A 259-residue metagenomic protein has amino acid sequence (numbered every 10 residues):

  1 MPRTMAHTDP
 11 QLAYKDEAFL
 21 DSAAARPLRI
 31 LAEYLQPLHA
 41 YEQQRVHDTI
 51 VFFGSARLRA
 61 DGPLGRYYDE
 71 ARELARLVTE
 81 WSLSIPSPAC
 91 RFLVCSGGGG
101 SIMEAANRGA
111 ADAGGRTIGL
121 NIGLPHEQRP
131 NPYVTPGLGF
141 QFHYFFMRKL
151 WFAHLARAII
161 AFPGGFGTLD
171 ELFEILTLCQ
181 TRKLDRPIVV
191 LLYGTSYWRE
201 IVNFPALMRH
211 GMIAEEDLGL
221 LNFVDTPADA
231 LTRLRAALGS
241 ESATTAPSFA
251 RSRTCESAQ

Functional and structural regions predicted by a protein language model:
A6-T8, E17-L120: Glycine-rich beta-alpha loop segments
I30, E73, L77, A105 (+5 more regions): Alpha-helical scaffold segments in soluble metabolic enzymes
L35-G54, H143-A161, L176-Q180: Glycine/serine-rich loop-strand microenvironments at binding/catalytic pocket rims
V46-D48, A89-R91, A113-R116, T135-P136 (+3 more regions): Short coil/turn connectors at secondary-structure junctions
S96-F162, F166-L169, F173, W198: Phosphate/pyrophosphate-binding betaalpha-module
A111-D112, E174-C179, A206-R209, L238-G239: Short, solvent-exposed amphipathic alpha-helical segments in soluble enzyme and RNA/protein-processing domains
C179-P187, M212-E216: Arginine/glycine-rich "motif VI" loop of SF2 helicases in the C-terminal RecA-like domain
L192-Q259: C-terminal functional extensions of proteins
